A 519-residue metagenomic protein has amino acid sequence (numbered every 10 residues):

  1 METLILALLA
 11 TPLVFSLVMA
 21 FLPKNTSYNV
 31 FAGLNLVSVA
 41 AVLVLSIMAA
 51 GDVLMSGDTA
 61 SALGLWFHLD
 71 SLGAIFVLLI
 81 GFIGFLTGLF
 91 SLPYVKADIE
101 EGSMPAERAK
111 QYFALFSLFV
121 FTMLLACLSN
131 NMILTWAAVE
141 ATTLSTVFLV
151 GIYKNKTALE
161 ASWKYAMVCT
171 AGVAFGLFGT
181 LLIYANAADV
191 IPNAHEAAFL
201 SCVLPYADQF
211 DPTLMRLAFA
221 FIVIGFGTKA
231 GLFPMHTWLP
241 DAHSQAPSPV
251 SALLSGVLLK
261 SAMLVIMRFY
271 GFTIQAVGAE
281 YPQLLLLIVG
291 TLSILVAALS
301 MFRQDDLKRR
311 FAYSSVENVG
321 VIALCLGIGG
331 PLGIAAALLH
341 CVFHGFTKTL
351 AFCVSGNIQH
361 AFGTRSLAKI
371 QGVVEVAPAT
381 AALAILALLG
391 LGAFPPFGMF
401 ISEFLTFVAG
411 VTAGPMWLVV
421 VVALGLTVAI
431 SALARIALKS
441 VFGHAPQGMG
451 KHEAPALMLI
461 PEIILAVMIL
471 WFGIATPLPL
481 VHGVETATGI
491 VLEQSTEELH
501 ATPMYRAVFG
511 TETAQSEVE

Functional and structural regions predicted by a protein language model:
M1-A7, V14-A114, G489-I490, E512: Transmembrane helix-loop-helix hairpins at membrane boundaries of multipass inner-membrane proteins
M1-I5, Y28-L34, L63-G73, P105-F113 (+6 more regions): Membrane-interface helix-boundary signature
S27-V39, E160-G172, A377-A381, A456-I464: Alpha-helical transmembrane segments and their helix-start/interface "positive-inside/aromatic belt" motifs in integral
L43-V53, L177-A185, F394, F472 (+1 more regions): C-terminal TM-helix exit segments that contain a strictly Trp-centered aromatic cap at the helix terminus
L86-K96, V120-I133, S145-K439: Hydrophobic transmembrane alpha-helices and their helix-loop junctions in integral membrane proteins
K110-F113, L253-K260, M458-E462: Select subsegments of transmembrane alpha-helices in polytopic membrane proteins, especially boundary-proximal
E140: Short phosphate-coordinating micro-motif centered on Lys-Gly-acidic
D189, N193-A197, A246, A377-A379 (+1 more regions): Cytoplasmic/organellar membrane-interface segments at the starts of transmembrane helices in multi-pass inner-membrane
